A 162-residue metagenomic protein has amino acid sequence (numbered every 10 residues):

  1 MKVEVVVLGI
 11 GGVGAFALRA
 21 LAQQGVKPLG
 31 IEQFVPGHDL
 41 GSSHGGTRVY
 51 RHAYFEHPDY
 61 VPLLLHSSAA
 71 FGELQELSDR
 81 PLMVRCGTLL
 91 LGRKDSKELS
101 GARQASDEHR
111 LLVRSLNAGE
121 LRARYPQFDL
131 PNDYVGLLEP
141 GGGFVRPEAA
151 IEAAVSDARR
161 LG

Functional and structural regions predicted by a protein language model:
M1-V13, L29: Beta1/beta-strand and adjacent pyrophosphate-binding region of the FAD-binding site in flavoprotein oxidoreductases
G9, E32, G92: Short beta-strand/turn micro-motifs composed of small residues that flank or help shape donor/cofactor-binding pockets
L18, A22-Q23, D157: Gly/Ala-rich phosphate-binding loop of Rossmann-like dinucleotide-binding domains, activating on the conserved
A22-S43: Glycine-rich FAD pyrophosphate-binding loop
F34-P36, L121, A154: Short beta-to-alpha linker loops that shape the active-site pocket of alpha/beta-hydrolase fold enzymes
T47-R124, Y134: Dinucleotide-binding Rossmann-like beta1-alpha1 core, especially the glycine-rich loop that anchors the ADP
L137-G162: Helical element adjacent to the flavin cofactor pocket in flavoenzyme catalytic cores
